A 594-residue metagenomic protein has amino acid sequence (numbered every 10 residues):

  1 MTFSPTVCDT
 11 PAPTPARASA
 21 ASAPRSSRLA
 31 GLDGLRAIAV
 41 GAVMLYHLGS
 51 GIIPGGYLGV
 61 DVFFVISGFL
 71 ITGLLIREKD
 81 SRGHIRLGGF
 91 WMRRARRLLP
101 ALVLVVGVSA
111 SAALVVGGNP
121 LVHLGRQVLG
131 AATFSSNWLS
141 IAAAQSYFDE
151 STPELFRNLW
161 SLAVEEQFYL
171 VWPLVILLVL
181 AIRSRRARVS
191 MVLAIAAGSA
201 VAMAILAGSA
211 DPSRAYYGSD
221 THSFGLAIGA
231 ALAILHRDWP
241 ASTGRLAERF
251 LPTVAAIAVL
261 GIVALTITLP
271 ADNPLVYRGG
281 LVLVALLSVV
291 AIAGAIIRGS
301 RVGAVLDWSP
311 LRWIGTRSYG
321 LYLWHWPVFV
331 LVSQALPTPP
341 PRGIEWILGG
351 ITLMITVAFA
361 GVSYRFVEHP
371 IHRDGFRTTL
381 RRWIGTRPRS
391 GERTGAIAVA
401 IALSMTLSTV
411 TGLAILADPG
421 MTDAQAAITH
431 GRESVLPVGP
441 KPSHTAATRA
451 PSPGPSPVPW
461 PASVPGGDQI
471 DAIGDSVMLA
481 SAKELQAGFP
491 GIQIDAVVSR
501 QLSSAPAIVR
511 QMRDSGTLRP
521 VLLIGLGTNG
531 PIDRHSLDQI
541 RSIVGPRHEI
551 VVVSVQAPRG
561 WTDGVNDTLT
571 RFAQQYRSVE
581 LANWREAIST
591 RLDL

Functional and structural regions predicted by a protein language model:
T2-P11, A231, L336-I347, M354-A358 (+7 more regions): Extracellular/periplasmic envelope-modification machinery, especially enzymes that add or remove acyl/ester groups on
T2-R17, S22-G34, I38-A414: Hydrophobic membrane-embedded alpha-helices and membrane-water interface caps/short interhelical or interfacial loops
V65, I473-G474, G525, V553: Short hydrophobic segments within beta-strands
L174, L275, L306, D533-S536 (+1 more regions): Residues at alpha-helix caps and immediate loop-helix transition turns in enzyme cores, especially N- and C-cap
D495, L523-G527, V551-V555: Conserved beta-strand segments of the P-loop GTPase G domain that flank and frequently precede/overlap
S515-G516, R541-R547: Short, conserved loop/helix-junction motifs that constitute active-site signature segments in enzyme catalytic cores
R547-W561: Ser/Thr/Gly-rich flexible loops in soluble cytosolic domains mediating phosphotransfer, phosphorylation
